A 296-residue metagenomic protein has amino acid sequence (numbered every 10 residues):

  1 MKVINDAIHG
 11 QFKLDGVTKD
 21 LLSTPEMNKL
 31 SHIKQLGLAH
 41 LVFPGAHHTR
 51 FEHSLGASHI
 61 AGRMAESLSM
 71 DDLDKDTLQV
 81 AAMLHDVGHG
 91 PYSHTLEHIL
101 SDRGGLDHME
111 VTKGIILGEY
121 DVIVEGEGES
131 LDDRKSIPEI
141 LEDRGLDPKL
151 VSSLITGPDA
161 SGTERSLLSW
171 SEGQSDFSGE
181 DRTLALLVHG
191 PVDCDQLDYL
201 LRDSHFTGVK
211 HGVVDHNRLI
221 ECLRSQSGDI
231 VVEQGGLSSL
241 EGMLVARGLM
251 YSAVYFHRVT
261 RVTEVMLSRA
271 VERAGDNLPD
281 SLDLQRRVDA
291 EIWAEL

Functional and structural regions predicted by a protein language model:
M1-I33, L41-V80, G88-L296: Sequence-structural signature of the catalytic-core scaffold of metal-dependent phosphohydrolases that act on
